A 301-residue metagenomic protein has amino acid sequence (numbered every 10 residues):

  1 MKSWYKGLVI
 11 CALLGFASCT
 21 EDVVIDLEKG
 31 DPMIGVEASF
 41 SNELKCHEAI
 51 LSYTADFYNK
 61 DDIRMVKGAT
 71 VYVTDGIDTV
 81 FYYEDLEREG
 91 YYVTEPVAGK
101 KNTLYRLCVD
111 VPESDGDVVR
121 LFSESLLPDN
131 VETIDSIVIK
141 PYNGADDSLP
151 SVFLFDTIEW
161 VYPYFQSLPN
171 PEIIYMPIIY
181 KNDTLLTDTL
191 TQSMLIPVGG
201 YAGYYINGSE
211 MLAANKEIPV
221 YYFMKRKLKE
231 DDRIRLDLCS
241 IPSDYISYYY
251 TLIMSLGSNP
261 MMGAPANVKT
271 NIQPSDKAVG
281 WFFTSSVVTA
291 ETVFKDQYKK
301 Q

Functional and structural regions predicted by a protein language model:
M1-K2, T20: N-terminal hydrophobic targeting signals that begin at the initiator methionine
S3-I10: Sec-dependent signal peptide recognition, specifically the positively charged N-region followed immediately by
G15-S18: C-terminal motif of bacterial Sec signal peptides marking the signal peptidase cleavage site
T20-Q301: A sequence/structural signal for flexible, mid-protein segments enriched in small/helix-disrupting residues
